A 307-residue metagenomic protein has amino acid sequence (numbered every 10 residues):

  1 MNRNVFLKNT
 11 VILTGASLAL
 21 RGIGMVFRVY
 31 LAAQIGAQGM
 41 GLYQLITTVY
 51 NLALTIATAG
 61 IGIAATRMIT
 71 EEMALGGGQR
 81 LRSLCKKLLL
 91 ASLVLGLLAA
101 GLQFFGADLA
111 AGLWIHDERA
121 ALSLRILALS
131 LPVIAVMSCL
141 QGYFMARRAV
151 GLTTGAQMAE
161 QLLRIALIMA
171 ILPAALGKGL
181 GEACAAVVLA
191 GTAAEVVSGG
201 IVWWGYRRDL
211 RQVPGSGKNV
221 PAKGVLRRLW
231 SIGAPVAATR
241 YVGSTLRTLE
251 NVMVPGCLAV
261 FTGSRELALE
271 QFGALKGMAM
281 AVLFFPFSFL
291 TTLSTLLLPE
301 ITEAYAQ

Functional and structural regions predicted by a protein language model:
M1-I23, Q79, S83, N219-G243: N-terminal membrane topogenesis motif
L7, Q44, G77-V94, L226 (+3 more regions): Interfacial transmembrane-helix starts/ends
T10-L18, L124-R125, L129, F144-A170 (+1 more regions): Alpha-helical transmembrane segments of multi-pass membrane transporters/permeases
S17, R21, T48-N51, K87 (+3 more regions): Residue-level recognition of pore/gate-forming positions within transmembrane alpha-helices of multi-pass
L31-L52, C184-A185, G224-I232, P255-F284: Interfacial/gating helices of multi-pass transporter permease domains
A59-A74, L283-Q307: Helix-loop junctions and terminal segments of transmembrane helices in multi-pass membrane transport/translocation
L98-A121, A175: Short membrane-interface helical motifs at transmembrane helix boundaries in multi-pass membrane transporters
G155-A170, K178-R208: Hydrophobic alpha-helical transmembrane segments
